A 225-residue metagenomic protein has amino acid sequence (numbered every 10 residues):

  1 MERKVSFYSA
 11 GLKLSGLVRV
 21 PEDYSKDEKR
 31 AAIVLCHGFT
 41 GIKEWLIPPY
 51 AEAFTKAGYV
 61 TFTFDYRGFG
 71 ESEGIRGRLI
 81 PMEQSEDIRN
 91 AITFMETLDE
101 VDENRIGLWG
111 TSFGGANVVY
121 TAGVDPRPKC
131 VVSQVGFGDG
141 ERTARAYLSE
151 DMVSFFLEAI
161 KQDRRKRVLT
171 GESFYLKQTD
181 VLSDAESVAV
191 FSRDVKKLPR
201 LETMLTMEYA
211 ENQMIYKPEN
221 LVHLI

Functional and structural regions predicted by a protein language model:
M1-A31: N-terminal cap/lid segment of alpha/beta-hydrolase-fold proteins
F39-E52, Y66: The serine-hydrolase catalytic nucleophile loop
I42-K43, F69-G107: Catalytic nucleophile-loop/oxyanion-hole region of alpha/beta-hydrolase and closely related hydrolase-like folds
A53-E71: Conserved alpha/beta-hydrolase
G107-G110, V132-Q134: Short beta-strand immediately N-terminal to the catalytic nucleophile in serine-hydrolase-like folds
G110-G114, V118: Gly/Ala-rich beta-loop-alpha elbow adjacent to hydrolase catalytic centers
N117-D194: Alpha/beta-hydrolase-fold enzymes
Q213-I225: Conserved serine/cysteine hydrolase catalytic core
